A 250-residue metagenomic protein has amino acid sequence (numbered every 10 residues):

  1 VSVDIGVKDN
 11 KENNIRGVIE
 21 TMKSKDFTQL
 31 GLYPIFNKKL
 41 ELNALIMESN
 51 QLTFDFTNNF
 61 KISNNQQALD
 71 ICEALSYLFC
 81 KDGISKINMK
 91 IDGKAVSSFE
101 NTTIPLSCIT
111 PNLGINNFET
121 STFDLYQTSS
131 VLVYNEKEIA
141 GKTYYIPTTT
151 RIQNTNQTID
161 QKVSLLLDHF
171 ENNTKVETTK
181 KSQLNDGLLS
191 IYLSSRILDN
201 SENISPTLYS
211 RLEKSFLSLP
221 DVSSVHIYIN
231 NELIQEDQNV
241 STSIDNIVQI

Functional and structural regions predicted by a protein language model:
V1-I250: Bimodal "functional hotspot" detector
